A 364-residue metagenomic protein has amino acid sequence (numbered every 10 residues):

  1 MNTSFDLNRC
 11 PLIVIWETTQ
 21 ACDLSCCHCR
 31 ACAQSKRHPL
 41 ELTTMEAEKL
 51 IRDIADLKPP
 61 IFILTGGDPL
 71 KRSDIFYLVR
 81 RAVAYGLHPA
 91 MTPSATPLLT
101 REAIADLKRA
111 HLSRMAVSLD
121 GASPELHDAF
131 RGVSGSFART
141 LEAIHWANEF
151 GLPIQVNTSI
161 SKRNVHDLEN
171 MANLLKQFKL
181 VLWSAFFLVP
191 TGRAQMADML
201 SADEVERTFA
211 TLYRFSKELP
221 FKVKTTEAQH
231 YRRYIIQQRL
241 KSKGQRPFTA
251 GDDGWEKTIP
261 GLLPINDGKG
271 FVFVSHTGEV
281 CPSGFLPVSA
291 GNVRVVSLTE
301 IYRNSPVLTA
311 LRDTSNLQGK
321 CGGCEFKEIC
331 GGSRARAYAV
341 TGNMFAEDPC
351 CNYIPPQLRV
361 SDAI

Functional and structural regions predicted by a protein language model:
M1-A110, R114: Conserved alpha-helical substructure of the radical SAM core
S25, K58, H111, K179-V181 (+2 more regions): Short loop/turn motifs at secondary-structure junctions
R37, L42, H88, K108-A110 (+6 more regions): Radical SAM enzyme [4Fe-4S]-AdoMet core and its adjacent flexible, acidic and glycine-rich loops/tails across
D53, A103-D106, W146, L174 (+1 more regions): Well-formed, non-transmembrane alpha-helical positions, independent of function
D53-G66, E347-I364: Short Fe-S-cluster ligation motifs
I63, A116, S184, K224-E227 (+2 more regions): Residues embedded in well-ordered beta-strands within globular domains across many folds
A228-L358: Accessory C-terminal segments flanking Radical SAM cores
